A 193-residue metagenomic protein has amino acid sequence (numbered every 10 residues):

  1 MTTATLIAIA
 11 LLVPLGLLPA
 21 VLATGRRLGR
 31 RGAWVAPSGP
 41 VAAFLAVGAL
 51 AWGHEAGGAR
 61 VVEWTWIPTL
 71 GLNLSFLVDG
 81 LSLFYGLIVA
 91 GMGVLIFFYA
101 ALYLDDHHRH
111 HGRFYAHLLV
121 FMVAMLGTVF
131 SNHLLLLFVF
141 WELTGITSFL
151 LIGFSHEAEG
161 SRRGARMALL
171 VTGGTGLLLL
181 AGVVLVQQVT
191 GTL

Functional and structural regions predicted by a protein language model:
M1-L193: ...captures the hydrophobic TM-helix bundle architecture rather than a specific catalytic motif, and can also fire on
